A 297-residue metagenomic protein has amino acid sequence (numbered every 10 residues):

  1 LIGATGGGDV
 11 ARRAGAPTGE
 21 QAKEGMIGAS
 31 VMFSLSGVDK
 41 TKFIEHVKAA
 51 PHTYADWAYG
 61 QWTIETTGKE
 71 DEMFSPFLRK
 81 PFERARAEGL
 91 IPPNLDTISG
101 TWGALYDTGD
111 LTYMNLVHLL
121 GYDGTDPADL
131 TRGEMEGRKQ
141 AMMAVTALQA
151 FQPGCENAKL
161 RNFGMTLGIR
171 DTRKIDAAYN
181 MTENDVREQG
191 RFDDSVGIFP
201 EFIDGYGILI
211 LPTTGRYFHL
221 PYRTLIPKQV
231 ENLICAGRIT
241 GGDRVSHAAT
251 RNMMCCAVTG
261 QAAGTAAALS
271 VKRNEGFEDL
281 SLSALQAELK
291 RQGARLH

Functional and structural regions predicted by a protein language model:
L1, T5-H297: Flavin (FAD/FMN)-binding glycine-rich loop and adjacent Rossmann-like elements that form
